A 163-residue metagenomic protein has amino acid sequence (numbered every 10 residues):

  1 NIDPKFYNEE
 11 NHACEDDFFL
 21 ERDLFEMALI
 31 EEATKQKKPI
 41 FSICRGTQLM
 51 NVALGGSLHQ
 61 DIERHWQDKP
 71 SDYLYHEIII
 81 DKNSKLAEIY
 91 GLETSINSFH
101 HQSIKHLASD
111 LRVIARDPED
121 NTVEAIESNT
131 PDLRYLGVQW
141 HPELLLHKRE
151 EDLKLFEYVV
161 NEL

Functional and structural regions predicted by a protein language model:
N1-F41, L54, H59, E157-V160: Flexible gly/pro-rich beta->alpha loop and the following alpha-helix that scaffold active-site loops
F19-Q36, E63-L163: Amide-donor transfer/coupling interface in amidating biosynthetic enzymes
C44: Conserved G/P- and acidic residue-centered "switch" motifs that form tight phosphate/ATP-binding loops in soluble
Q48: Cytosolic ligand/metal-binding cores
N51: Structured adenosyl-cofactor binding patch, chiefly the S-adenosyl-L-methionine
